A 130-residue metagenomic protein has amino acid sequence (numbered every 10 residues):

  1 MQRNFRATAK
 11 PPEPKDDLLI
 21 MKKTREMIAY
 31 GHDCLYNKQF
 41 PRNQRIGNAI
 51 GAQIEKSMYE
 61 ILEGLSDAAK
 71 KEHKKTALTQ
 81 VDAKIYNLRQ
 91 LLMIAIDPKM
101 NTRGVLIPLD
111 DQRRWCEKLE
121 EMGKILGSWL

Functional and structural regions predicted by a protein language model:
M1-L130: Amphipathic alpha-helical assembly/interaction segments
